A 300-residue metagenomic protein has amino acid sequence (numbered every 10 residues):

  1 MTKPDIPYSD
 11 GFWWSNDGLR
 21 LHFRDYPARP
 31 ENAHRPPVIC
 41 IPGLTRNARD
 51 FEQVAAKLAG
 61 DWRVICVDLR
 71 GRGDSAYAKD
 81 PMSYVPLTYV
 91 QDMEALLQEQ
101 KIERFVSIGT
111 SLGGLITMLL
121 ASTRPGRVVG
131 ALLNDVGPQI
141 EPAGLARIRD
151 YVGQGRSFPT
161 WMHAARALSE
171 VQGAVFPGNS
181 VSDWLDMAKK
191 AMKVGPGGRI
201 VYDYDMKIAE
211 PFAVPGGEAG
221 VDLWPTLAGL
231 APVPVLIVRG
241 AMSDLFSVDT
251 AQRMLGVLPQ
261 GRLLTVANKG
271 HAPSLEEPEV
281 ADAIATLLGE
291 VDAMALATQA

Functional and structural regions predicted by a protein language model:
M1-V38, G60-D61, I102, E279 (+1 more regions): Alpha/beta-hydrolase fold catalytic core
R24-P30, E52-A59, C66-I108, T286: Active-site loop/oxyanion-hole signature of alpha/beta-hydrolase fold enzymes
I39-G43, R239: The conserved beta1-alpha1 loop
G43-Q53, V64: Serine-hydrolase catalytic-loop signature spanning alpha/beta hydrolases and amidase-signature enzymes
E103-P142: Conserved hydrolase catalytic core segment
P159-V214: Conserved alpha/beta-hydrolase catalytic His-Asp/Glu region
V194-G256: Conserved serine/cysteine hydrolase catalytic core
K269-P278: Catalytic histidine-centered segment of alpha/beta-hydrolase-like enzymes
